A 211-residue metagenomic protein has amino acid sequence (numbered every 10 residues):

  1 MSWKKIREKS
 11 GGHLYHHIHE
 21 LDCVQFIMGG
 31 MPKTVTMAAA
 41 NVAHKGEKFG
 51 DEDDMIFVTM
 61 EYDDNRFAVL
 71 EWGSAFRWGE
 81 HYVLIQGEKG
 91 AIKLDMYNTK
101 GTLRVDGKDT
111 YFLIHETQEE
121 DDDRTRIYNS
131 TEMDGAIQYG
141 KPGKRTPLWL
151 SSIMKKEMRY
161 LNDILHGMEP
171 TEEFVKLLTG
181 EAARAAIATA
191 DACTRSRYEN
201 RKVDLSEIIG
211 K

Functional and structural regions predicted by a protein language model:
M1-G50, N200: Predominantly a Rossmann-like dinucleotide-binding segment in NAD(P)-dependent oxidoreductases
M31, D64-R66, E88-A91, R201: Short acidic/polar mixed-charge low-complexity motifs
K48-F49, D53-D54, Y62, K89-E181 (+1 more regions): C-terminal glycine/acidic-rich active-site capping loop/insertion
E71-G79: Glycine-rich phosphate/pyrophosphate-binding beta-alpha loops
R184-R195: C-terminal hydrophobic helical "lid"/dimerization subdomain of Rossmann-like NAD(P)H-dependent oxidoreductases
R195-K211: C-terminal capping/lid region of NAD(P)-dependent oxidoreductase domains
